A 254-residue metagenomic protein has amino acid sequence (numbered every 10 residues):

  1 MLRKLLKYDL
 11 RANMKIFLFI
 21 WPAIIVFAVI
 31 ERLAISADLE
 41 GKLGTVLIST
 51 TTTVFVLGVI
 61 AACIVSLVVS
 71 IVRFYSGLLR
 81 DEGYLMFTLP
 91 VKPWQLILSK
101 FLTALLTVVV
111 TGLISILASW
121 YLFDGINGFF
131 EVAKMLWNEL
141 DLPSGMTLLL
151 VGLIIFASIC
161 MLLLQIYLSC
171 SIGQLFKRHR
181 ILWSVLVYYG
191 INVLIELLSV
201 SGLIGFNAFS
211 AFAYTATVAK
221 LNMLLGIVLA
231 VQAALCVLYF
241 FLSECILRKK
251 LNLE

Functional and structural regions predicted by a protein language model:
M1-W21: Aromatic- and glycine-rich beta-strand/loop motifs that create alpha-glucan
L2-K7, S169-L182, V231-E254: Junction motif at the cytosolic side of a transmembrane helix
K15-A37, T53-L67, V109-V110, I114 (+1 more regions): Hydrophobic alpha-helical transmembrane segments of multi-pass membrane transport/permease proteins
S36, G44-S66, S99-S171: Secretory targeting signals
D38-L79, T217-V231: Membrane-embedded or membrane-proximal helical elements that form or frame transporter/channel pores
S76-L102: Helix-loop-helix units of permease transmembrane domains in multi-pass membrane transporters, especially ABC
A157-L162, A216-K250: Alpha-helical transmembrane segments of multi-pass membrane transporters/translocases
G173-N207: Transmembrane helix segments
